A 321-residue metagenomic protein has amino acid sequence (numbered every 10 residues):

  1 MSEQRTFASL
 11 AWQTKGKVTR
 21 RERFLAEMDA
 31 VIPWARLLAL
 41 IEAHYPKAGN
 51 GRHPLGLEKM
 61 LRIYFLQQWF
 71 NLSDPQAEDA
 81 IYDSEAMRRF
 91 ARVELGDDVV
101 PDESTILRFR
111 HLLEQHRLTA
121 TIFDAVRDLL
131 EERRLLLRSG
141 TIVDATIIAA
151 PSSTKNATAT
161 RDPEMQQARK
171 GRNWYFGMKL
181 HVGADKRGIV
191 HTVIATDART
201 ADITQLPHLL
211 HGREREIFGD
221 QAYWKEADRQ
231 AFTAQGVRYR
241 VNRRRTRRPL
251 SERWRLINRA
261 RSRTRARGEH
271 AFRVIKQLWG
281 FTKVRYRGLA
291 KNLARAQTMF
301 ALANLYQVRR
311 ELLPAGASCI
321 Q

Functional and structural regions predicted by a protein language model:
M1-A35, A39-A43, E311-Q321: Charged, often Cys/His-bearing segments associated with DNA-binding zinc-finger transcription factors
S2-A11, L57-L61, P75-D83, A91-D97 (+5 more regions): Polybasic low-complexity intrinsically disordered regions
L38-P46, R127, F272, K276: Amphipathic, well-packed alpha-helical segments that form the structural scaffold of globular domains
L40-E58: An N-terminal domain-cap segment
P46-R52, L95, Y286-A290: A short glycine/serine-rich beta->alpha loop
A48-R52, N71-S73, L113-E114: N-terminal core-binding DNA-recognition domain of tyrosine recombinases/integrases
K59-N71: Alpha-helical support elements that line or immediately flank enzyme active sites and cofactor-binding pockets
Q230, L256-Q321: Basic, amphipathic alpha-helical segments enriched in Lys/Arg and hydrophobic/aromatic residues
